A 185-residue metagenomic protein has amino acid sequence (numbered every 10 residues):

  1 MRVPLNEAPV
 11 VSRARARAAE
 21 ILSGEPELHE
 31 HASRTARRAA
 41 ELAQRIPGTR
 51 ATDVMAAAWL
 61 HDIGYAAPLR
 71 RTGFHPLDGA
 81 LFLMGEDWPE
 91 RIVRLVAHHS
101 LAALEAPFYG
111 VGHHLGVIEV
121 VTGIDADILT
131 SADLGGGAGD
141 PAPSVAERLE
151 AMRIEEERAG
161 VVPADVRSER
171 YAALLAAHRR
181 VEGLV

Functional and structural regions predicted by a protein language model:
M1-P9, A19-T49, L60, E86-W88 (+1 more regions): Divalent metal-dependent phosphate-bond-processing catalytic cores, especially two-metal-ion Mg2+/Mn2+ enzymes that act
V10, A14: A short, cysteine/histidine-rich metal-binding "knuckle" motif
T35, A51-G79, L83, V93-A103 (+1 more regions): His-Asp-centered metal-binding catalytic motifs of divalent-metal-dependent phosphohydrolases/nucleases
